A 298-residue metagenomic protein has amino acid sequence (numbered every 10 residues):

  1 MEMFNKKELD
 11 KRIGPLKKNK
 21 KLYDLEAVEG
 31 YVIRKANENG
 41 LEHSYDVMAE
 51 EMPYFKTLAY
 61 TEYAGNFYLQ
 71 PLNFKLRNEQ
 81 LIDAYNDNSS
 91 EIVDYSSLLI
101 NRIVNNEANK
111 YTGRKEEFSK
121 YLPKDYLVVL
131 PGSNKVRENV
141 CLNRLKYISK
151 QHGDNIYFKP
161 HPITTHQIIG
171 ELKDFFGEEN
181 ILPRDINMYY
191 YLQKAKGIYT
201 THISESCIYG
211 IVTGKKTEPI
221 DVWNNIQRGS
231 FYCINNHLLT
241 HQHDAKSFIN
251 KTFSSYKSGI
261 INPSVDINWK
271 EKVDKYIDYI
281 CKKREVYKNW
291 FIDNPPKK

Functional and structural regions predicted by a protein language model:
M1, L9-I13, K120-S133: A short, charged/proline- and glycine-enriched loop that marks the coil->beta-strand transition at the N-terminal
M1-K110, D293-P296: Secretory-pathway glycan-assembly enzymes, especially type II membrane glycosyltransferases that use nucleotide-sugar
K6, D10, G14, L145-R184: Catalytic donor nucleotide-activated moiety binding site of glycosyltransferases and closely related
Y23, E38-L41, M52-K56, K124 (+4 more regions): Short, well-ordered alpha-helix to beta-strand connector turns
D46-V47, A59-Y63, K124-K135, P160-P162 (+1 more regions): Short loop/turn segments at strand-loop or loop-helix junctions that form parts of catalytic or ligand-binding pockets
V47-P53, D185-F231: A donor-sugar binding/catalytic signature common to diverse glycosyltransferases and related nucleotide-sugar
E50, S133-V140, I163-T165, S206: Short acidic, S/G/P-rich loop/turn micro-motifs used as interaction or catalytic elements
P71-K124, Q227-K298: Leloir-type glycosyltransferase catalytic cores
